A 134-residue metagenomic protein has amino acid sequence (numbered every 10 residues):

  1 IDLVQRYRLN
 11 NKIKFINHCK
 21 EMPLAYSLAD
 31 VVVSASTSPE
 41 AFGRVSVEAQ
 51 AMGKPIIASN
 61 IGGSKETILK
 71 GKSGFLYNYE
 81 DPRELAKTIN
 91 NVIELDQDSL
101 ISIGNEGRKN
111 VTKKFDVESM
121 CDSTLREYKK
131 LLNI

Functional and structural regions predicted by a protein language model:
N10-C19, A25, F75-L76: Active-site donor-binding acidic/aromatic loop of nucleotide-activated sugar and phosphosugar transferases involved
N17-A29, A51, L69: Short acidic alpha-helix that forms the nucleotide-activated donor recognition element in Leloir-type transferases
S27-A41, K54: Acidic donor-binding loop of glycosyltransferase active sites
G43-S46, S64-K65: Short glycine/serine-rich donor-binding loops of glycosyltransferases
P55-A58, I68: Short hydrophobic beta-strand element within catalytic cores of glycosyltransferases and related nucleotide-activated
K70-G71, F75-P82, N91-Q97: Conserved acidic donor-binding segment of nucleotide-sugar-dependent glycosyltransferases
E84, N91, D98-K114, S123-R126 (+1 more regions): A short, well-ordered alpha-helix in the C-terminal region of glycosyltransferases
